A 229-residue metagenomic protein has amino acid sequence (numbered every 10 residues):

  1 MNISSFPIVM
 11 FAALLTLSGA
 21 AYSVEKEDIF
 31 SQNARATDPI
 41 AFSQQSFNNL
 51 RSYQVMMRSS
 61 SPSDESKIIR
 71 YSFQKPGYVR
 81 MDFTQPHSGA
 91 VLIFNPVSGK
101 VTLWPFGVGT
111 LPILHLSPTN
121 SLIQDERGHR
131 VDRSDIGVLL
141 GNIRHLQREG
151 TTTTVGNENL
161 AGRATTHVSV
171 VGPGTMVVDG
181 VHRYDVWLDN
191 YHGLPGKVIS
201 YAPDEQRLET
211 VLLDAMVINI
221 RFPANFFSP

Functional and structural regions predicted by a protein language model:
M1-M10: Bacterial N-terminal signal peptides that target proteins for export
V9-L17: Bacterial N-terminal signal peptides
T16-I68, F73-Y78, N157, I220 (+1 more regions): N-terminal leader/targeting segments and the immediate start of mature chains
V24, R70-S134, R207-E209: An acidic-aromatic
S59-S61, D82-P86, L103-G107, G172 (+1 more regions): Beta-turn initiation residues at beta-strand->coil junctions
S88-L92, T153-P229: Gly/Pro-enriched, hydrophobic low-complexity segments that function as extracytoplasmic propeptides/linkers
G141-T153: A short, amphipathic edge element
